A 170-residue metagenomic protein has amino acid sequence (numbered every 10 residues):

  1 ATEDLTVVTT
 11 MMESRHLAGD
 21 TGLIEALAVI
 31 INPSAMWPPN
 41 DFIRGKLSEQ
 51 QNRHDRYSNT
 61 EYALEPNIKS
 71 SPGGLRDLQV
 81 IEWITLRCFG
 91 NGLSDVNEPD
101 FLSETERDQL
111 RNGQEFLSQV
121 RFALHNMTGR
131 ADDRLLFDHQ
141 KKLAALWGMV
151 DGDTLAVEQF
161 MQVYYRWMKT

Functional and structural regions predicted by a protein language model:
A1-T170: A nucleotide- and high-energy phosphate-metabolite-utilizing enzyme signature
